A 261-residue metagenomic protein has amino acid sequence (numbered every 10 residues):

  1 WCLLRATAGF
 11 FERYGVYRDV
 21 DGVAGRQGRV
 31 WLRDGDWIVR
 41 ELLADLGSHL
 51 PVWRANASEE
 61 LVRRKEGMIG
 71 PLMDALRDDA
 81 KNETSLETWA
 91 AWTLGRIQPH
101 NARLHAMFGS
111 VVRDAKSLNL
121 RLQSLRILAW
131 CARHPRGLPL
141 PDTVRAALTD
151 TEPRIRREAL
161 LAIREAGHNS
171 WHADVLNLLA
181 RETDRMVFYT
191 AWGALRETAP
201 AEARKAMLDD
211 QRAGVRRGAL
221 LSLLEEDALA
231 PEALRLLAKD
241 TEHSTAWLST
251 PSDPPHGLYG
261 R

Functional and structural regions predicted by a protein language model:
W1-R33, W37-R40: Beta-propeller domains with acidic blade repeats across secreted/periplasmic ectodomains and cytosolic WD/CNH propellers
L4-R5, G35, L46-E66, S85-T88 (+3 more regions): C-terminal substrate/ligand-recognition segments
D21-G28, P51-S58, S85-A91, L122-L125 (+4 more regions): Boundary/linker elements of alpha-helical solenoid repeat scaffolds
G35-A44, K65-D78, P99-R113, H134-T149 (+3 more regions): Amphipathic alpha-helical scaffolding segments comprising HEAT/armadillo-like alpha-solenoid repeats
E41, N56, P71, L86-W89 (+9 more regions): Alpha-solenoid helical repeat scaffolds
P51-V52, K81-S85, S117-N119, P153-R154 (+4 more regions): Alpha-helix N-cap/helix-start positions at coil->helix boundaries
V62, W92-G95, A129, R164 (+4 more regions): Structural signature of alpha-helical solenoid repeat scaffolds
Q211-A213, L221-R261: Long internal repeat-built scaffold domains in very large eukaryotic proteins
